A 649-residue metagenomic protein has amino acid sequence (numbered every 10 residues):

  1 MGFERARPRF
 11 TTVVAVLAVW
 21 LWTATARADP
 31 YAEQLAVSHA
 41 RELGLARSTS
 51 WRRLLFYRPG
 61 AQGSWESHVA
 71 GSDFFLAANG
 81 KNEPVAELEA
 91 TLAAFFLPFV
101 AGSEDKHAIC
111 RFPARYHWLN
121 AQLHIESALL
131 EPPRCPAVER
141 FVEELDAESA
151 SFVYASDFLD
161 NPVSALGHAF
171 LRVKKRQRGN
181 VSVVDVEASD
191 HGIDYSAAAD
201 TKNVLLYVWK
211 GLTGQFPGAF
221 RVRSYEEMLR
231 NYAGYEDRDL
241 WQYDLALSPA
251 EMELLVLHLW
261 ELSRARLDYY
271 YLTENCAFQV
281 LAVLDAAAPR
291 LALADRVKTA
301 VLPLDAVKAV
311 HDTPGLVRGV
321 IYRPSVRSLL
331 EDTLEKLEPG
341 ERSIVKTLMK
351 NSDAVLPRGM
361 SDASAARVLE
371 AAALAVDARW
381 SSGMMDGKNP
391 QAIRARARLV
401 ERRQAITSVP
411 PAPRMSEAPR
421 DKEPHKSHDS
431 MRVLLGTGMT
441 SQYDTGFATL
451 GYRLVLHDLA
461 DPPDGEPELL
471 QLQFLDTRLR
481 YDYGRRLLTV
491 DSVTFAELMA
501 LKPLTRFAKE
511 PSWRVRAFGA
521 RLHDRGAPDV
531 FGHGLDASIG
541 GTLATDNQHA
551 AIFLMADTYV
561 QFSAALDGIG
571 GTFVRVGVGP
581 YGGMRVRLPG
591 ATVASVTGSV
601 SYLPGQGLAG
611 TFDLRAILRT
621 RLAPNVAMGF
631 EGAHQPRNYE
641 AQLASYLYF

Functional and structural regions predicted by a protein language model:
S64-L145: Low-complexity, highly charged intrinsically disordered N-terminal segments that act as targeting/localization
D146-Y235, Y452, D461, Y481-D491 (+1 more regions): Glycine-rich catalytic cores of cysteine/serine-nucleophile enzymes that process amide/ester linkages in cell-envelope
Y225-D305, A550, F562-A565, R585 (+1 more regions): Active-site nucleophile-His-acid catalytic modules used for acyl/amide transfer and hydrolysis across diverse enzymes
T273, A277, L334-P467: Outer-membrane beta-barrel initiation region
M431-L435, Q473-T477, K509-A517, A550-T558 (+5 more regions): Transmembrane beta-strands of outer-membrane beta-barrel proteins
T437-Y443, L456-D458, D476-R485, E497-M499 (+7 more regions): Transmembrane beta-strands of outer-membrane beta-barrel pores
Y452, A616, R637-F649: Outer-membrane beta-barrel "beta-signal"
D458-G465, L472, A500-A508, A544-F553 (+3 more regions): Repeated loop/turn-to-beta-strand initiation elements of outer-membrane beta-barrel proteins
